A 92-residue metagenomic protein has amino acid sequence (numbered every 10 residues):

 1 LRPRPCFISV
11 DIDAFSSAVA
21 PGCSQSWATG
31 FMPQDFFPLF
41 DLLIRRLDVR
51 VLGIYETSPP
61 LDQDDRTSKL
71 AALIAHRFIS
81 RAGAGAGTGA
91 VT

Functional and structural regions predicted by a protein language model:
L1-T92: Catalytic cores of soluble, metal-dependent hydrolases
